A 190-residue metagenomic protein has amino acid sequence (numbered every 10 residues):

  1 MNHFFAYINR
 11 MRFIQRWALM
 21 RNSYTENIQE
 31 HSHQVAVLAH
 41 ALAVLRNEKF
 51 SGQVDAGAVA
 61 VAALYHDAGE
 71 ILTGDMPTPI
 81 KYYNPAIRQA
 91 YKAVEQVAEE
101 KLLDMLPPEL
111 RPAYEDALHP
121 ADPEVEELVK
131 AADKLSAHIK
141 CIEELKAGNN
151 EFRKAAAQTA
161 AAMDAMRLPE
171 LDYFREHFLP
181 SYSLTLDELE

Functional and structural regions predicted by a protein language model:
M1-E190: Alpha-helical, largely C-terminal catalytic domains that coordinate divalent metal ions via clustered Asp/Glu/His
